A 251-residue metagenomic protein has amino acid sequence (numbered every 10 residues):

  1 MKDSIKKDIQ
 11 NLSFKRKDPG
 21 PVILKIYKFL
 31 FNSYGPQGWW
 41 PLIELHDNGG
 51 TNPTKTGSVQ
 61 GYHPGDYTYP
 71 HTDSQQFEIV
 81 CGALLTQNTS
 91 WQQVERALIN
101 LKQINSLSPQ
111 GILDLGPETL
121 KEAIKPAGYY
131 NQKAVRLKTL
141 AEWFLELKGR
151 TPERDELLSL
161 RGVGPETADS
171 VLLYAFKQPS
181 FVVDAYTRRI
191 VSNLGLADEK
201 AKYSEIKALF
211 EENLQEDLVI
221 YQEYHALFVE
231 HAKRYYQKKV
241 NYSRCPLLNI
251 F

Functional and structural regions predicted by a protein language model:
M1-R150, E216-V219, L227-F251: N-terminal polyanion-binding entry modules of DNA glycosylases/AP lyases and select other DNA-binding proteins
Y34, T89, N105, R161 (+3 more regions): A broad structural signal for alpha-helix termini and local helix breaks/kinks
E78, G82-L85, L137-W143, R150-L196 (+2 more regions): Catalytic DNA-binding helix-loop module of base-excision-repair DNA glycosylases/AP lyases
L196-K202, V219-Y221: Substrate-binding/catalytic groove segments of enzymes that remodel or degrade extracellular structural polymers
E205-I220: Pocket-forming structural segment of enzyme catalytic cores
